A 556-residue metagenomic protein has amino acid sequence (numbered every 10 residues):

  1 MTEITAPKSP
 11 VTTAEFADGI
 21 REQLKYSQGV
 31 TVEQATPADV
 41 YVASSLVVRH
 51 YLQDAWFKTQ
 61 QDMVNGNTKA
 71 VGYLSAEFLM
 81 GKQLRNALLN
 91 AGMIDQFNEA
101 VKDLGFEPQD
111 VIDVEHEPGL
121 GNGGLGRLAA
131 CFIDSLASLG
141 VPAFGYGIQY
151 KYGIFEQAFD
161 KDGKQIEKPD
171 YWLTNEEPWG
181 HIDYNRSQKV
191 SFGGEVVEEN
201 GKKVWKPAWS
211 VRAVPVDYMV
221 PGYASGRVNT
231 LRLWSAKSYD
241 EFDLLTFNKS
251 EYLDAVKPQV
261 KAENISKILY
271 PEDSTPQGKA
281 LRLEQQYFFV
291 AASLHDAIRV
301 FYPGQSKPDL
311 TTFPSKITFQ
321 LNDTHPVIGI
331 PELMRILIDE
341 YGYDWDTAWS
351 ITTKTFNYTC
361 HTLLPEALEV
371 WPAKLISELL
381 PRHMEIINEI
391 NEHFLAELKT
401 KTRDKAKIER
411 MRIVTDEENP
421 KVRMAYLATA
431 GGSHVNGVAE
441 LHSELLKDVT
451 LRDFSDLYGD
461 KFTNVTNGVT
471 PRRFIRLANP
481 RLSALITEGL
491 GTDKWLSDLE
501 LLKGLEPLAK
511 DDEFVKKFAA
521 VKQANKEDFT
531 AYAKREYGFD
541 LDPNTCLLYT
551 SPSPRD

Functional and structural regions predicted by a protein language model:
T2-G72, A76-L88, A478-L547: Extended, charge-enriched "interface" segments that sit outside catalytic cores
A70-G105, S225-T318, G468-E506, V521-A524: Function-dense linear segments that define catalytic or interfacial modules in macromolecule-processing proteins
G153, D160-V228: Extended, Lys/Arg-enriched charged tracts that mediate electrostatic binding to polyanionic substrates
Q320-E332, T355-T359, N525-Y537: Core structural elements
D339-N388, E392, L490-E500: Extended, well-ordered alpha-helical scaffold/bundle regions in very large, multi-domain proteins
E385-A425: Polar, glycine-rich mid-to-C-terminal structural blocks that act as macromolecule-binding/assembly scaffolds
V438-G489: Segments forming glycine/polar-rich beta-alpha architectures that bind adenosine-containing cofactors
Y549-D556: Conserved small/polar residues in nucleotide/adenosyl-binding loops
